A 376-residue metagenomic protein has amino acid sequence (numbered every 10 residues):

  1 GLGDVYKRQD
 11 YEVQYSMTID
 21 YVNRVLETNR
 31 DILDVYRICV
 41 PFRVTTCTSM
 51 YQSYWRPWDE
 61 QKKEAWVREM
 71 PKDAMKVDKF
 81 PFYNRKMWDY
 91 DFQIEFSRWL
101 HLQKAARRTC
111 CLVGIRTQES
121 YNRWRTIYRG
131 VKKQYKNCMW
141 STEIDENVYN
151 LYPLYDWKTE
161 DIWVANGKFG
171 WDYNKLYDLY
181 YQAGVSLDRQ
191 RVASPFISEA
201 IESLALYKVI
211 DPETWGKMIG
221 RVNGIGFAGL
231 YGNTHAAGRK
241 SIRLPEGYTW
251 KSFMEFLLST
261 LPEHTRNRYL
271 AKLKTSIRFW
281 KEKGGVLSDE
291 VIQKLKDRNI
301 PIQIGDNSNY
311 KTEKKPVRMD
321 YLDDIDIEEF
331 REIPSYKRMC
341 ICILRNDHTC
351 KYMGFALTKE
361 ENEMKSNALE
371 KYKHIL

Functional and structural regions predicted by a protein language model:
G1-L376: Nucleotide-activated chemistry modules centered on ATP-dependent adenylation/adenylyltransferase
